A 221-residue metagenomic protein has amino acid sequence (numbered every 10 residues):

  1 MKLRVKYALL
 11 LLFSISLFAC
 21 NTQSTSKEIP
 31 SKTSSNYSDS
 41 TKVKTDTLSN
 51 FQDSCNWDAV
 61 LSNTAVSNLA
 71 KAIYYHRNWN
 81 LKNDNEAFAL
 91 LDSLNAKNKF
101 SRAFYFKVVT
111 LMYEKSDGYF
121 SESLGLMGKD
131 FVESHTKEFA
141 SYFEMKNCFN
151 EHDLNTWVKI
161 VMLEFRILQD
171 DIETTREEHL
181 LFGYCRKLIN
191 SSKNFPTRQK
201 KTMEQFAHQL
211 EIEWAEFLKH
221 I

Functional and structural regions predicted by a protein language model:
M1-A8: Bacterial N-terminal signal peptides that target proteins for export
F18-A19: C-terminal motif of bacterial Sec signal peptides marking the signal peptidase cleavage site
T22-T33: Bacterial Sec signal peptide processing site at the extreme N-terminus
S49-F51, N68, W79-A89, S116-E122 (+1 more regions): Generic helix N-cap/helix-start motif at coil->alpha-helix transitions
C55-N56, A70-N78, F106-E114, E144 (+1 more regions): HEAT/HEAT-like alpha-solenoid repeats
R77-N78, L90-A96, T110-K115, G125-K129: Second-shell loop/turn segments in exported
A103-Y105, G118-I221: Extended alpha-helical scaffolding segments
